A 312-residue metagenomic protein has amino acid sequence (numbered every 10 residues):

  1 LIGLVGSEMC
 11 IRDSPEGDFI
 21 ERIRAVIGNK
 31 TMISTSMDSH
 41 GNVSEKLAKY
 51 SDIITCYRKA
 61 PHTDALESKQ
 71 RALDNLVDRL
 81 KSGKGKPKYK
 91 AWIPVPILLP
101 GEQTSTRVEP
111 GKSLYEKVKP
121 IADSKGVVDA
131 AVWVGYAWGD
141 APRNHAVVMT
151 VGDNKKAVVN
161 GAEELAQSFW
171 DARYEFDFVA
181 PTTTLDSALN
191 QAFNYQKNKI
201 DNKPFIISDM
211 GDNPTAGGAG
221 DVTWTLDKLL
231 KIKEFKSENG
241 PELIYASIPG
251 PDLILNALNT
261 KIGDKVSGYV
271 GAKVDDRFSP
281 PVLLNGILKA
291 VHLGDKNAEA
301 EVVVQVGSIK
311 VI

Functional and structural regions predicted by a protein language model:
L1-G6, C10-I11: Single conserved hydrophobic/aromatic residue that forms the stacking wall/gate of nucleotide- or nucleobase-binding
V5-G6, N29, K49-S51: Short, structured coil segments at secondary-structure junctions
S14-I20, D221-T225: Charged helix-capping and loop-helix junction motifs
A25-M32: A short helix->loop->beta-strand "cap" motif at the edges of active sites that frequently abuts
T35-D52, L253-L258: Glycine-rich, charge-decorated loop segments at or immediately adjacent to ligand/cofactor-binding or catalytic sites
I53-Q70: Acidic, His- and aromatic-enriched active-site or binding-groove loops in soluble protein domains that engage sugars
L80-G111: Internal, active-site/partner-interface "lid" segment
L99-I312: Hard-cation-handling environments
